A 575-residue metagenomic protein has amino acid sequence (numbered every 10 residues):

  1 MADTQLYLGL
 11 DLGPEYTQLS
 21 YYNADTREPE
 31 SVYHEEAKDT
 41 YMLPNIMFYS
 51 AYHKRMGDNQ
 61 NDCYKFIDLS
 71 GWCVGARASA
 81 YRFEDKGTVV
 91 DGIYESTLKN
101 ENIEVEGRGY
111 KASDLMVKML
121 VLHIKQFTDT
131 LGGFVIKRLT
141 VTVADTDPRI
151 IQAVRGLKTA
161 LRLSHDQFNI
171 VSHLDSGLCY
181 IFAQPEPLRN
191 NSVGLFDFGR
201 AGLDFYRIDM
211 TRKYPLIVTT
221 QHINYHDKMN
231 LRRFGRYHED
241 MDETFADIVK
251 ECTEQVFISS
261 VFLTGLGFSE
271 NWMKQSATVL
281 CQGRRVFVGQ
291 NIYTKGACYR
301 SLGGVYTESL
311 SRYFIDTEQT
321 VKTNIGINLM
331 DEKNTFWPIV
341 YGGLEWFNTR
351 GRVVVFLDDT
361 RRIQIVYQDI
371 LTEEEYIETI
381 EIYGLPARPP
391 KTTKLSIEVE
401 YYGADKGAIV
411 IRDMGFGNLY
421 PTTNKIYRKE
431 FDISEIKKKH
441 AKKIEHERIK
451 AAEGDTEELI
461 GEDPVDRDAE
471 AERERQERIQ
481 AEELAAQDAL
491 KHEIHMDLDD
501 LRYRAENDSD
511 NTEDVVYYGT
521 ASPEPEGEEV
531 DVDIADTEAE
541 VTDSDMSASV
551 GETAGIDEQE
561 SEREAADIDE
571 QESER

Functional and structural regions predicted by a protein language model:
M1-Q5, H165-L195, T294-L310, P389: Conserved phosphate-binding catalytic cores of ATP/NTP-utilizing and phosphoryl-transfer enzymes
A2-Y33, F182-T220, T393-D413: Gly/Thr-rich phosphate-binding beta-strand-loop-beta motif of the actin/hexokinase/Hsp70
T17, K111-F182, Q290: Active-site neighborhood for divalent-cation/phosphate handling
L19-H53, A80, V89, I208-M241 (+1 more regions): Short glycine-rich, Thr/Ser-proximal phosphate-binding strand/loop in the N-terminal lobe of ATP-dependent enzymes
D25-L139, V143, I151, S434-E472 (+5 more regions): Phosphate-binding loop and its immediate beta->loop->alpha context in nucleotide/phosphate-handling enzymes
H123-R138, Q184, E243-S260: Phosphate/pyrophosphate-binding loops at sites that engage ATP/ADP/AMP, CoA/4′-phosphopantetheine, polyphosphate
L139-Q152, V249-T278, R285, G289-Q290: Glycine-rich phosphate-binding loops at beta-strand->alpha-helix junctions
I292, Y299-P390, K394, E453-G461 (+1 more regions): Acidic, glycine/GT-rich loop-and beta-edge segments that sit at the periphery of enzyme/chaperone cores
